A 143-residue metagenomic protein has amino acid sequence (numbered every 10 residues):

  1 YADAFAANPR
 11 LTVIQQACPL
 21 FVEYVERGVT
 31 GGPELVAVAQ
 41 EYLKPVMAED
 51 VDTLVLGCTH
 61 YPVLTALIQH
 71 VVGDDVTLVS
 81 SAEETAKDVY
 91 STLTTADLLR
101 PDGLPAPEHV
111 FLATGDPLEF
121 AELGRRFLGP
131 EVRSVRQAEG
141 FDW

Functional and structural regions predicted by a protein language model:
Y1-W143: Non-catalytic structural scaffold of enzyme domains
